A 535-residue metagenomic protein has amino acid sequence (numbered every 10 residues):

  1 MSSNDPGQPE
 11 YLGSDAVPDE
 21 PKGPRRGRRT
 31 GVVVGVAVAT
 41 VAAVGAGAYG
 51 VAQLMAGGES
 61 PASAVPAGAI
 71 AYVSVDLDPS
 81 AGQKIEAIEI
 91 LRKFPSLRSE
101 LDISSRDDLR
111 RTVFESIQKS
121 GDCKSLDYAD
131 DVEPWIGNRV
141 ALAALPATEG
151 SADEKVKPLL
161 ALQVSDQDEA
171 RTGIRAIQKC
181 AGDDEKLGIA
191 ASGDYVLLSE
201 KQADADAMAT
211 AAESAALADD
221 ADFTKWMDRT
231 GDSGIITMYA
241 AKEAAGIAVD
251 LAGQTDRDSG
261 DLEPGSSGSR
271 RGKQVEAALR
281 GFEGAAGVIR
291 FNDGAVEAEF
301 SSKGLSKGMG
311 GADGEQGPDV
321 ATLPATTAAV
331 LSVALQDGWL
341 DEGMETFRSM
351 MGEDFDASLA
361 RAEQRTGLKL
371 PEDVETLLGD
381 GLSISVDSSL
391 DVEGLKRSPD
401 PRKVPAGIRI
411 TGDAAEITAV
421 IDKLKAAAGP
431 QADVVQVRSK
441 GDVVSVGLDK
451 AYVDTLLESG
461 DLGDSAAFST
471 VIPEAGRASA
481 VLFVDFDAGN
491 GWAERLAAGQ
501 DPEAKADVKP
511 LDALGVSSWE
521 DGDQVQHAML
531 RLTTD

Functional and structural regions predicted by a protein language model:
M1-R29: Terminal targeting segments of Actinobacterial cell-envelope proteins
S3, G23-V156, V164, R175-G182 (+5 more regions): Structural boundary/hinge residues at secondary-structure and domain interfaces
S3-N4, Y72-V73, Q118-G234, P371 (+1 more regions): Single conserved position on a long alpha-helix in the C-terminal lobe of the eukaryotic protein kinase
L198-S199, A298-F300, V443-L448, Q526-L532: Generic recognition of long tandem-repeat/solenoid scaffolds
F300-S302, V333-L335, G412, S439 (+2 more regions): Active-site proximal loops enriched in glycine and acidic residues that flank catalytic Cys/His/Asp and coordinate
E363-K369, D373-E375, I417-P430, N490-A506: Beta-propeller and related beta-repeat scaffolds in trafficking/envelope systems
L456, G460-D535: Long, C-terminal catalytic modules of enzymes
